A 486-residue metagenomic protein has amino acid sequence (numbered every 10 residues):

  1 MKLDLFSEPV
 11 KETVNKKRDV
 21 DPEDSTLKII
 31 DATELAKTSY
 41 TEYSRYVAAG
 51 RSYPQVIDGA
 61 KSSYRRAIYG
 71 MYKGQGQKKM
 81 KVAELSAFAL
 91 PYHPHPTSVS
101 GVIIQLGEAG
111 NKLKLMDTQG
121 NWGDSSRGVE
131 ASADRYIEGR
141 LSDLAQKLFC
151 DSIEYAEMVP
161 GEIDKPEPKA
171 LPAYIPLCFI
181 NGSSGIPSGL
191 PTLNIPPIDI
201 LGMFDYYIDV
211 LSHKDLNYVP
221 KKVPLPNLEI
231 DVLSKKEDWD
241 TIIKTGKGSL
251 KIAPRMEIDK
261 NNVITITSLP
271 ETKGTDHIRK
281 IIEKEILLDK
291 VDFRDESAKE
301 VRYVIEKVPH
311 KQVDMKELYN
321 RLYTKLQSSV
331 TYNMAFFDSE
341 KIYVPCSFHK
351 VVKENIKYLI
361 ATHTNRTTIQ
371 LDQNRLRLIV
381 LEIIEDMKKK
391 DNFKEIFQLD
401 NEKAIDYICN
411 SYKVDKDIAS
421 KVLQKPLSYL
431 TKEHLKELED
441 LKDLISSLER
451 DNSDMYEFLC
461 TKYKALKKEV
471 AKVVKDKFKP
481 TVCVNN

Functional and structural regions predicted by a protein language model:
K2-G246, V304, C483-N485: Catalytic phosphate-handling regions of large nucleic-acid enzymes and associated NTPases
K2-K16, P22-L27, D31, S183-N486: C-terminal interaction appendages of subunits in large macromolecular complexes
